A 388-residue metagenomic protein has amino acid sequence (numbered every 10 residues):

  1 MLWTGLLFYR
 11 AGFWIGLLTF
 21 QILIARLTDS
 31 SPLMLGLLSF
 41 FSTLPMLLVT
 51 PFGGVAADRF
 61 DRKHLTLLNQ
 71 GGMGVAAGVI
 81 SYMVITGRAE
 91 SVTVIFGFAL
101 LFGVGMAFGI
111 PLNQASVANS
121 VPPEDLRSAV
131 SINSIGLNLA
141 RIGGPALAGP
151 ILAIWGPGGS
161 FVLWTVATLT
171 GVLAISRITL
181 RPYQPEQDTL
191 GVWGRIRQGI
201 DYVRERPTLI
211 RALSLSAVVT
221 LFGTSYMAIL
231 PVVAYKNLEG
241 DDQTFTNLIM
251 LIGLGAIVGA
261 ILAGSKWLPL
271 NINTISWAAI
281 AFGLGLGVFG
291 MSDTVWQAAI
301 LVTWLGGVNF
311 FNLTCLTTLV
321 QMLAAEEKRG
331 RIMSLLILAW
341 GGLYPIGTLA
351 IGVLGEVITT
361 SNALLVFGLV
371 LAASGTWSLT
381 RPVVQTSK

Functional and structural regions predicted by a protein language model:
M1-L18, F41-V55, D61-G74, V94-A153 (+3 more regions): Substrate-agnostic recognition of the 12-TM MFS/MFS-like secondary transporter fold
M1-L44, D201, E205-M250: Helix-loop boundary and gating motifs at the non-cytosolic
Q21, A77-V84, A148, L152 (+7 more regions): Structural signal for membrane-spanning alpha-helices in multi-pass inner-membrane proteins, emphasizing helix cores
Q21-L27, S81-T86, G143-L163, K236-N237 (+1 more regions): Transmembrane alpha-helix termini and helix-breaking/packing motifs in multi-pass membrane transporters
L48, F52, R59, K63-L65 (+6 more regions): C-terminal transmembrane bundle of multi-pass solute transporters/carriers
Y82-F98, G290-L301: Helix-loop junctions at membrane interfaces in 12-TM secondary transporters
G87-A89, D188, I200-R206, G290-M291: Helix-boundary and loop/linker segments of multi-pass membrane transporters
A115, N119, T165-L190, P269 (+1 more regions): Helix-loop junctions on the cytosolic side of multi-pass membrane transporters, especially the intracellular loop
